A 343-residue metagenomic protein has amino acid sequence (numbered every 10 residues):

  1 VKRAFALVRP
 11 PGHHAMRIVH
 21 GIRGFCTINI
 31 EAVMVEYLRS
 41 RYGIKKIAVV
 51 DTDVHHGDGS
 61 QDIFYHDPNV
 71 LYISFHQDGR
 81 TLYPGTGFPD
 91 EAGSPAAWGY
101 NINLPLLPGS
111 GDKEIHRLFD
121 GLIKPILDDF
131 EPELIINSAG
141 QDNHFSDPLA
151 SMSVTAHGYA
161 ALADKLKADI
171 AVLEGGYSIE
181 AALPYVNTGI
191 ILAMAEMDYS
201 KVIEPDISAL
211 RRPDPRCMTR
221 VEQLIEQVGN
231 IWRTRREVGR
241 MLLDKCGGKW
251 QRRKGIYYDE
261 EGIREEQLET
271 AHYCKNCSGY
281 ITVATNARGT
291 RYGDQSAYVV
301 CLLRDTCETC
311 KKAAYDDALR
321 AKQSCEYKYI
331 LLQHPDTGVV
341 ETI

Functional and structural regions predicted by a protein language model:
V1-I343: A general "terminal functional-core" signal
